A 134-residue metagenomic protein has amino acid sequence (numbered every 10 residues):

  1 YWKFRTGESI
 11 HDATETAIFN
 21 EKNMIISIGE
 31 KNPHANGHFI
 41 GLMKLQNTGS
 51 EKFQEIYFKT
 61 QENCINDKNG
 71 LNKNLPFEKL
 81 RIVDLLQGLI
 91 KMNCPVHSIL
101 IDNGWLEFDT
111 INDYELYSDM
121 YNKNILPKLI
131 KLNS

Functional and structural regions predicted by a protein language model:
Y1-E62: Conserved core of the sugar-phosphate nucleotidyltransferase
I25, S50-F53, I82-L86, Y114: A general structural signal for well-ordered alpha-helical segments in protein cores
H34-A35, W105-I111: Glycine-rich phosphate/pyrophosphate-binding beta-alpha loops
T60-N74: Short helix-coil transition/hinge motifs at the ends and kinks of transmembrane helices, capturing the brief
G70-I82, I90, D102: An accessory alpha-helical subdomain
Q87-I99: Catalytic donor-sugar/metal-binding loop of nucleotide-sugar-dependent glycosyltransferases
N93, T110-K131: C-terminal catalytic/acceptor-binding lobe
V96-L100, L106-D109: Conserved active-site beta-strand element of glycosyltransferases/polysaccharide synthases
